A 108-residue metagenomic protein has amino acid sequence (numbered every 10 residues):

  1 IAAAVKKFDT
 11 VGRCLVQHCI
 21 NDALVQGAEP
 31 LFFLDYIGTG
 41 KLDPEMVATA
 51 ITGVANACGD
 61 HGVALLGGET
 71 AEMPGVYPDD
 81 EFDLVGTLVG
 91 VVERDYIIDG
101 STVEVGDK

Functional and structural regions predicted by a protein language model:
I1-K108: Glycine-rich phosphate/pyrophosphate-binding loop regions near the starts of catalytic domains
